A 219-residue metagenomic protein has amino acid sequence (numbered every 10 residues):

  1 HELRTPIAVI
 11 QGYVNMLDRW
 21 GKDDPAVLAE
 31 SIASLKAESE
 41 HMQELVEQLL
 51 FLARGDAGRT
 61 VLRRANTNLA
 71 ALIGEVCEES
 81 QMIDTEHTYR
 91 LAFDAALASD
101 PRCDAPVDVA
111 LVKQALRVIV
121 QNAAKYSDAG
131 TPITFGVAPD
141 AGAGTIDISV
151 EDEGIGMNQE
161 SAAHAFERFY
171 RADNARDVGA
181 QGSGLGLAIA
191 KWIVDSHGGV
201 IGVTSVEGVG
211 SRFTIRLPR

Functional and structural regions predicted by a protein language model:
D18-P25: Short acidic helix/loop segment immediately C-terminal to the autophosphorylated histidine in two-component histidine
A37-M42: Short alpha-helical segment of the dimerization/phosphotransfer core of two-component systems
A57-L62, D100-V107: Conserved micro-motifs of the catalytic ATP-binding
R63-E78, A95: A conserved beta-strand-to-alpha-helix junction within the catalytic ATP-binding
A123-A124: Short helix-loop "hinge" at the ATP-lid/N-box region of the Bergerat-fold HATPase_c
M157-R171: Short conserved segment of the HATPase_c
G198-G199: Conserved glycine-rich
